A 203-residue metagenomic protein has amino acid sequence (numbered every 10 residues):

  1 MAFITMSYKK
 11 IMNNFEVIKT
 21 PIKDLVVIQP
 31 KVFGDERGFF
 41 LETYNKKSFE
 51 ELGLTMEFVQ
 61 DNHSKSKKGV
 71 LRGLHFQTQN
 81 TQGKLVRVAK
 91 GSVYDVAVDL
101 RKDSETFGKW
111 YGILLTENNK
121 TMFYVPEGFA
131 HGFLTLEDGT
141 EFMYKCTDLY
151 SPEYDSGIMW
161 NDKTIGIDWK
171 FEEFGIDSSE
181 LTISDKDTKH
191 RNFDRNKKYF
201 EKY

Functional and structural regions predicted by a protein language model:
Y8-N118, E137-G139, C146-Y203: Non-catalytic, conserved peripheral segments adjacent to functional cores
F123, H131-L136, Y144: Short beta-strand His + acidic residue motifs that chelate non-heme Fe in jelly-roll/DSBH and cupin folds
